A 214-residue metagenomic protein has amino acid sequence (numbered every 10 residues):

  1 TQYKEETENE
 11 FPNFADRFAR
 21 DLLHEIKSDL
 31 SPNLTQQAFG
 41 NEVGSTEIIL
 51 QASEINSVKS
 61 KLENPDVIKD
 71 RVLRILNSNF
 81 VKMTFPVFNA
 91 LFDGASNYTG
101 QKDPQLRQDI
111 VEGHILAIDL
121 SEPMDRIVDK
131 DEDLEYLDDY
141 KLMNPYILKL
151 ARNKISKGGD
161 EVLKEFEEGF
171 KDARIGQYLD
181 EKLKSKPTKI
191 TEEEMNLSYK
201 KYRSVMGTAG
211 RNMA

Functional and structural regions predicted by a protein language model:
E8-P12, D16-G113, A117, L150 (+1 more regions): Alpha-helical phosphate/pyrophosphate-handling elements in metalloenzyme active cores
S96-G100, V128-D133, I155, Y178 (+1 more regions): Short, flexible helix-adjacent loops and helix caps
D103-D109, Y136, G158-V162: Residue-level recognition of alpha-helical structural elements
Q108-I115, L163-K171: Short, well-structured alpha-helical segments
A117-D133: Acidic (Asp/Glu-rich) catalytic motifs at the cytosolic membrane interface
D131-D160, K189-G210: Divalent-cation-assisted or electrostatically stabilized phosphate/pyrophosphate-binding catalytic cores
K164-A214: Carboxylate- and glycine-rich phosphate/diphosphate-binding segment that chelates Mg2+/Mn2+
